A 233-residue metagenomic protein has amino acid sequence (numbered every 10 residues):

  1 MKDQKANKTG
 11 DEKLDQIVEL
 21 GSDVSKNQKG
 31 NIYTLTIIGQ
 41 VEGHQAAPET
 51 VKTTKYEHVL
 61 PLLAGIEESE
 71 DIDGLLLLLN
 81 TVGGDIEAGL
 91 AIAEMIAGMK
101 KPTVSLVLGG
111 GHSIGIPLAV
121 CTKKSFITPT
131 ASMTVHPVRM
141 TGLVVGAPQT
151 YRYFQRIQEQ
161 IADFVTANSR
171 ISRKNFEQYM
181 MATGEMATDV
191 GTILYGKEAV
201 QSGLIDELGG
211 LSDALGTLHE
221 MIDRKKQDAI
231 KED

Functional and structural regions predicted by a protein language model:
M1-I116, C121-H136, M140-D233: N-terminal organellar transit peptides
